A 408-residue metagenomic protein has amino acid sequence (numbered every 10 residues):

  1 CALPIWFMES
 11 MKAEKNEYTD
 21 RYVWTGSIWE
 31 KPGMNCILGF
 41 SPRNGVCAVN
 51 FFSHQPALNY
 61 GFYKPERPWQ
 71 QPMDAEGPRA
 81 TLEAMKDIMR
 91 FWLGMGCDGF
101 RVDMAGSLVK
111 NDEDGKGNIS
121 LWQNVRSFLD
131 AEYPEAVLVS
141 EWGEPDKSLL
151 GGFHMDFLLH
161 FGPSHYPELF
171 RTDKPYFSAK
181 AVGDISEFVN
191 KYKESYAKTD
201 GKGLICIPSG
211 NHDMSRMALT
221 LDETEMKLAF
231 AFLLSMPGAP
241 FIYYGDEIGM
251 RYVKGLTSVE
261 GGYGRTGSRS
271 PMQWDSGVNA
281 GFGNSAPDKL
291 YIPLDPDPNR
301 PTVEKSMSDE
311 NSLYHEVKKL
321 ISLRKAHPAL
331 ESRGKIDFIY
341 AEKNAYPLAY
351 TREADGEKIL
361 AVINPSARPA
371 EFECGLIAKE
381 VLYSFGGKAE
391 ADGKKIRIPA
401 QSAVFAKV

Functional and structural regions predicted by a protein language model:
L3, D392-V408: C-terminal beta-strand-rich structural cap/linker in extracellular carbohydrate-active enzymes
P4-L108, S120-G238: Alpha-amylase-like alpha-glycosidases and glucanotransferases acting on alpha-linked glucans and related
F52, G264-S268, I398-A400: A short, structural micro-pattern
M104, W142, N211, I248 (+2 more regions): Residues immediately flanking
G115-K116: Outer-membrane beta-barrel proteins
D130-E132, E144, G152, H160 (+4 more regions): Loop/helix patches that line or flank the sugar-binding groove of alpha-linked glycan CAZymes
I363, A389-E390: A conserved amphipathic helix/loop scaffold that creates a polar/acidic microenvironment used either to coordinate
P369-G386: Beta-strand-rich binding/interaction modules
